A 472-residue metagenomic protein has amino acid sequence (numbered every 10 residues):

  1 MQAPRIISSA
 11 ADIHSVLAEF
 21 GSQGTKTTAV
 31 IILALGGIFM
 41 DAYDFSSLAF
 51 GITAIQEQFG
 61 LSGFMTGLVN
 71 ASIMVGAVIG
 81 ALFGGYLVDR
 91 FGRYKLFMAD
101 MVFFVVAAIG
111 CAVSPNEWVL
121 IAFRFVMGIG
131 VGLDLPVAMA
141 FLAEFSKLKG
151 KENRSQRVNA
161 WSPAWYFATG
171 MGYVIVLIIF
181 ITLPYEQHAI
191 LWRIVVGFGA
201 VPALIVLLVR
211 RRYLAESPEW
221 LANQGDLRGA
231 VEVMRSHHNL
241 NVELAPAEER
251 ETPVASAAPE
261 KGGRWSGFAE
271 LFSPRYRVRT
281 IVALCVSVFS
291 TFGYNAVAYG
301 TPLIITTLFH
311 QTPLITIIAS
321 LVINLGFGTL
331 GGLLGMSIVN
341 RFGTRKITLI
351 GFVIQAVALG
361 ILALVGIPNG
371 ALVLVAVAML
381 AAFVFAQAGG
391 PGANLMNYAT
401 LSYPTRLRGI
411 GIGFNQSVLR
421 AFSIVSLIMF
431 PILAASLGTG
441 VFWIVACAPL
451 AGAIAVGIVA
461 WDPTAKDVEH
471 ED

Functional and structural regions predicted by a protein language model:
M1-D472: Transmembrane-helix signature of 12-pass secondary carriers
